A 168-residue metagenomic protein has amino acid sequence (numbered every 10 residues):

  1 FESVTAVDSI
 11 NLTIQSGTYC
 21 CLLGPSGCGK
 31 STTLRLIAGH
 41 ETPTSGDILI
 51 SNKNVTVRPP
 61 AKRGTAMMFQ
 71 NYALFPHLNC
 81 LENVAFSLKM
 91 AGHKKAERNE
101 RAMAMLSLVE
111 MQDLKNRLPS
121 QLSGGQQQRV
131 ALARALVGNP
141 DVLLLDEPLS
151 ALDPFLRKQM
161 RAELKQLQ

Functional and structural regions predicted by a protein language model:
L23-P25: The feature captures the beta-strand-to-loop junction immediately N-terminal to the Walker
K53-F69, M90, K94-N99: ABC ATPase NBD coupling module
N54, K89, A96-D113, E163-Q166: Conserved ABC ATPase "signature" region
L78-F86: Short coil-to-helix segment of the ABC ATPase nucleotide-binding domain corresponding to the Q-loop/switch region
L118-L122, Q126: Conserved ABC ATPase signature
V137-D141: A short, proline-enriched helix->beta-strand linker immediately N-terminal to the Walker B motif in ABC-type P-loop
L143-D146: Catalytic Walker B motif of ABC-type/P-loop ATPase nucleotide-binding domains
